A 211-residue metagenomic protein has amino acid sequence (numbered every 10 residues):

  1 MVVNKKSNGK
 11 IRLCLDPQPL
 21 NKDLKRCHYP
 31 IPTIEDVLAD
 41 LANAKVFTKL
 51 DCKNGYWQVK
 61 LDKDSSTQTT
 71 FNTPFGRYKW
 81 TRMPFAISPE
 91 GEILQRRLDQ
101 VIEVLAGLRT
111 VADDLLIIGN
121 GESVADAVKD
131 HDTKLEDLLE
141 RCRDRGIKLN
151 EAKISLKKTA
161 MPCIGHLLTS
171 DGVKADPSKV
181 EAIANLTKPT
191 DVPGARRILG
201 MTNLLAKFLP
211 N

Functional and structural regions predicted by a protein language model:
M1-N211: Retroelement reverse transcriptase polymerase core
